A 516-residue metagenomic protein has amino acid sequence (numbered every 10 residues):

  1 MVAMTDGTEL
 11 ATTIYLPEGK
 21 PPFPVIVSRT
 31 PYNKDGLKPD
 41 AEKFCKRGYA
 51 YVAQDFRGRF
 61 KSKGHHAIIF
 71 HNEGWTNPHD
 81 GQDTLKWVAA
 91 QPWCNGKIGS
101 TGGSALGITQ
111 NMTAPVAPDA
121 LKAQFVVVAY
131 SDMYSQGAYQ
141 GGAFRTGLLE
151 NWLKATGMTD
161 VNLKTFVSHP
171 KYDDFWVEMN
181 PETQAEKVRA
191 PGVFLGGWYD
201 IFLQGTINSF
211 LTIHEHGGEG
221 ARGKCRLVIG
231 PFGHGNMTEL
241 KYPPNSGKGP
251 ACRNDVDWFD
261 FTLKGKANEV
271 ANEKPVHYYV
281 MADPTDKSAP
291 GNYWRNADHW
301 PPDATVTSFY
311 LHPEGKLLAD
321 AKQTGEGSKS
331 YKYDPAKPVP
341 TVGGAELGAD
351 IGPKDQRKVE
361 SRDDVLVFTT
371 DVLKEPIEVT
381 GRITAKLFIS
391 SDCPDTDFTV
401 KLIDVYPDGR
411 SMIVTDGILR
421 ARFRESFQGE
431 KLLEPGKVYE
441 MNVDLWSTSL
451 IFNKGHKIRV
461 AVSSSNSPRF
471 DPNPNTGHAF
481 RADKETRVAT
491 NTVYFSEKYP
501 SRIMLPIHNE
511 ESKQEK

Functional and structural regions predicted by a protein language model:
T5-L16: A short loop-to-beta-strand scaffold at the N-terminal edge of the catalytic core in hydrolase folds
P17-A90, S131-D132, G137-Y139, T238-Y242 (+5 more regions): Cap/lid segment of the alpha/beta-hydrolase catalytic domain
S28, K86-M158, V167-S168: Primarily recognizes the serine-hydrolase "nucleophile elbow" in alpha/beta-hydrolase and SGNH/GDSL folds
T146-T183, A190: Mobile cap/lid helix-loop segments that gate and shape the active-site cleft of serine hydrolases
V188, F194-G196: Short beta-strand/loop motif that positions the catalytic acidic residue of the alpha/beta-hydrolase fold
Q204-C225: Active-site-adjacent alpha-helix of alpha/beta-hydrolase-fold enzymes
A221, A251, L263-K516: Glycine/threonine-rich phosphate-binding loop and adjacent beta-strand/alpha-helix elements that clamp
L227-M237, Y242-P243: Histidine-bearing beta->alpha loop at or near hydrolase active sites
